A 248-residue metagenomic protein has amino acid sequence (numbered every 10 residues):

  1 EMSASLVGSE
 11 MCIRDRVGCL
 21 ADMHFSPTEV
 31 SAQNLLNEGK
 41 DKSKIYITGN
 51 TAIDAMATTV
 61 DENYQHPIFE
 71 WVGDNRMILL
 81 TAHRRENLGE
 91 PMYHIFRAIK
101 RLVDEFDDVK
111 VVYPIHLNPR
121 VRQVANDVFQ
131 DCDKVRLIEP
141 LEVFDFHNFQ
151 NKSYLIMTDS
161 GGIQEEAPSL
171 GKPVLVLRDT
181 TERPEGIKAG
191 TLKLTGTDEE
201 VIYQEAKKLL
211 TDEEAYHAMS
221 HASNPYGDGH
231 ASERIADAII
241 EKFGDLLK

Functional and structural regions predicted by a protein language model:
E1-G8, C12: Single conserved hydrophobic/aromatic residue that forms the stacking wall/gate of nucleotide- or nucleobase-binding
V7-G8, C19-L20, D74, N151-K152: Alpha-helix C-terminal capping/helix-to-coil transition sites in glycosyltransferase folds
V17-E90, T195, A215, S223: A nucleotide-sugar donor-handling region in carbohydrate enzymes
H24, F149-I187: A donor-sugar binding/catalytic signature common to diverse glycosyltransferases and related nucleotide-sugar
I45, K134-R136, L192: Short, conserved active-site loop motifs that form the nucleotide-linked donor/cofactor pocket
E62-K152: Donor-nucleotide binding loops and adjacent catalytic segments primarily of GT-B fold Leloir glycosyltransferases
R183-K207, S220-G229: Change "using UDP/GDP/dTDP sugars" to "using nucleotide sugars
T211-K248: C-terminal amphipathic helix plus adjacent low-complexity, charged tail appended to glycosyltransferase catalytic
